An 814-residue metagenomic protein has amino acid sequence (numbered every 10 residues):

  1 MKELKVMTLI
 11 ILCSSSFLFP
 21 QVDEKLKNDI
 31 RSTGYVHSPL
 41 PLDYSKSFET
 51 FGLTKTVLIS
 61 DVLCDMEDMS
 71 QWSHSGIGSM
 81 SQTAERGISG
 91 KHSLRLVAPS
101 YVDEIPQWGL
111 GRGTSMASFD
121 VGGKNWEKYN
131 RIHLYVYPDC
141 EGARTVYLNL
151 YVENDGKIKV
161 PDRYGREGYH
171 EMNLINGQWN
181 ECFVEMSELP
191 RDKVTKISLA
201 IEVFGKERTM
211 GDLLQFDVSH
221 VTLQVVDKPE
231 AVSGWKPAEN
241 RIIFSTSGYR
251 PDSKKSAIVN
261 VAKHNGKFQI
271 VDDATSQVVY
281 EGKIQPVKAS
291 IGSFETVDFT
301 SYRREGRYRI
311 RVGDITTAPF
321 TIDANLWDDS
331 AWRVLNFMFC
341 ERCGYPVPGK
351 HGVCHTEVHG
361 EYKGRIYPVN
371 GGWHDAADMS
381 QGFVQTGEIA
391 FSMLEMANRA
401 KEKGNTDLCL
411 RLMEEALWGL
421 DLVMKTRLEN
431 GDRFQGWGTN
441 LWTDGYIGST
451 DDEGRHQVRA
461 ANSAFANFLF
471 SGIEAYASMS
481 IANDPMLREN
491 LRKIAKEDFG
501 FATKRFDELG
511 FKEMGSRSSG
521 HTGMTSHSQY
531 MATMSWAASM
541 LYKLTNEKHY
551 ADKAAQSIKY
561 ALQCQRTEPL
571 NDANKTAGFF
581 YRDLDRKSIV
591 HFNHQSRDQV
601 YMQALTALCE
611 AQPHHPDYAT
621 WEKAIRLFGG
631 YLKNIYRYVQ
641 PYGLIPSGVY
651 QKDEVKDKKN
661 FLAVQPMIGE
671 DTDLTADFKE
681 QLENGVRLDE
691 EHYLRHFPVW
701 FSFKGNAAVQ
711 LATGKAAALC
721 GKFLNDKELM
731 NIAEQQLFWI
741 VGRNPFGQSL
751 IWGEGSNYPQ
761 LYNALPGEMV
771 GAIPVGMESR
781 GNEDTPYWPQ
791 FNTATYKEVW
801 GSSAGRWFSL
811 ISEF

Functional and structural regions predicted by a protein language model:
M1-V22: Bacterial Sec-dependent N-terminal signal peptides
V22-S79, I740: Extracellular carbohydrate-recognition regions
L26-T33, I132-L134, Y147-N149, N180-V221: Extracellular beta-strand ligand-recognition surfaces/modules
S100, E104-P190: Extracellular ligand-binding interfaces
W126-H133, P237-K263: Contiguous beta-strand segments within globular domains
E141-A143, N260-G266: Short proline/glycine-enriched turn/loop motifs at strand-loop junctions of beta-rich domains
G177-F183, V287-S301: Aromatic sugar-binding surface patches on proteins that engage polysaccharides or sugar-phosphate polymers
K228-E230, K236-A238, D272-T275, V279-E281 (+4 more regions): Glycan-recognition and catalytic cores of secretory/periplasmic carbohydrate-active enzymes
